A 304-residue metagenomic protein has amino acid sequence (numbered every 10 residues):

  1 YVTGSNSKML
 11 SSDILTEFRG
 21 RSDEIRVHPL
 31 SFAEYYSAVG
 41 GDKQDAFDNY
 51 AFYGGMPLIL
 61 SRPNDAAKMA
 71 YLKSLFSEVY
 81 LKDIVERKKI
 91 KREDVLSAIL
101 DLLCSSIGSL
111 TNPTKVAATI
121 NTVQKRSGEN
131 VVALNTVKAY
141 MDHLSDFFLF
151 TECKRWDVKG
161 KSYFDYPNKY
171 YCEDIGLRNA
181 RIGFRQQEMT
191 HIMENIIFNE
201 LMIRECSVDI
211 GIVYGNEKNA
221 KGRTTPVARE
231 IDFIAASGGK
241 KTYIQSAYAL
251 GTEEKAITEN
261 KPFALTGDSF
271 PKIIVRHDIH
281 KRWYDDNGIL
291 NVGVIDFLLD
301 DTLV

Functional and structural regions predicted by a protein language model:
Y1-S5, R26: Structural recognition of the conserved hydrophobic beta-strand(s) that form the central parallel beta-sheet of P-loop
T3, R19, Y53-G54, I175 (+1 more regions): Short glycine-rich loop/turn motifs that provide flexible caps or phosphate-binding loops at active sites
S5-K8, L250-G251: Short beta->alpha connector loops
K8-E24, A38-K43: Short regulatory helix/loop adjacent to the ATP-binding pocket of P-loop NTPases
M9, D13, G20, L30 (+3 more regions): Residue-level signal for pocket-adjacent positions within structured domains
D13, P63-N64, T302: N-terminal low-complexity, intrinsically disordered patches enriched in charged
H28-P29, A33-Y214: Interdomain hinge/linker elements that couple catalytic modules in large macromolecular machines
T136-V304: A cross-kingdom feature that marks ATP-driven nucleic-acid transaction machinery
